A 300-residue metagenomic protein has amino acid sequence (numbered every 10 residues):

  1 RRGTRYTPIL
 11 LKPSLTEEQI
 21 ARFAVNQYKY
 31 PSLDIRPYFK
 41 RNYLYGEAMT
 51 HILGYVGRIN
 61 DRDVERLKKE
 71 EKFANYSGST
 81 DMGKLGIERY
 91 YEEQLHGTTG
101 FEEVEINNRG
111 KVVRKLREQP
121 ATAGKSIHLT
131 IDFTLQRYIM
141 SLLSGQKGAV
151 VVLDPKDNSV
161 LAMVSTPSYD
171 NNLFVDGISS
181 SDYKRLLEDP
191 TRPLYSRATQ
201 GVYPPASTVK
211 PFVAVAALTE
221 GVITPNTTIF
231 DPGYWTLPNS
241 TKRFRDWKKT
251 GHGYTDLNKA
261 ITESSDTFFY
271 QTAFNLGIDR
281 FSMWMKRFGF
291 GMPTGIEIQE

Functional and structural regions predicted by a protein language model:
R1-A149, V164, S168-R197, V202: Extracytoplasmic/periplasmic proteins that interact with beta-lactams or build/remodel peptidoglycan
I106-E118, P155-S207, F212-E300: Beta-lactam-recognizing serine transpeptidase/beta-lactamase-like catalytic domain environment
